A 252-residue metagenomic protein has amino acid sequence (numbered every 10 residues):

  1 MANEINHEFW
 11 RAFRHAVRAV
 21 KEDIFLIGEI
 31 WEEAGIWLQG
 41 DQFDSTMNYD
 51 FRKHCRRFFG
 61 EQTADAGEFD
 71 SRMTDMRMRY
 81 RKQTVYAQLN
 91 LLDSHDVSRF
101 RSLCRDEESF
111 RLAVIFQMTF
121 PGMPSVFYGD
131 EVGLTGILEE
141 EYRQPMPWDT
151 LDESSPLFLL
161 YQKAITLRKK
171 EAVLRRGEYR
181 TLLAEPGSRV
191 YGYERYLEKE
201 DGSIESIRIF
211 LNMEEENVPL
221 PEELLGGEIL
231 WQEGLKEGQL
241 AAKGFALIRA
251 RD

Functional and structural regions predicted by a protein language model:
M1-Q83, F116, T135-K163, E216: Active-site-proximal helices and loops of the catalytic beta/alpha 8
A16, D23-F25, A87-L89, M123-V126 (+1 more regions): Beta-sheet entry/capping signal
E29, G129-E131, N212, K243: Active-site beta-strand/loop signature of hydrolases that rely on acidic residues for catalysis
G40-S45, Y86-D93, S98-E108, V114-E153: Aromatic/acidic polysaccharide-binding cleft in carbohydrate-active enzymes
F127-Y128, T135-L138, Y142-I207: Glycan-recognition and catalytic regions of carbohydrate-active enzymes
M213-L225: Surface-exposed beta-strand/loop patches in extracellular or lumenal glycoproteins
E223-G234: Solvent-exposed beta-hairpin/edge-strand motifs
K236-D252: C-terminal beta-strand-rich structural cap/linker in extracellular carbohydrate-active enzymes
